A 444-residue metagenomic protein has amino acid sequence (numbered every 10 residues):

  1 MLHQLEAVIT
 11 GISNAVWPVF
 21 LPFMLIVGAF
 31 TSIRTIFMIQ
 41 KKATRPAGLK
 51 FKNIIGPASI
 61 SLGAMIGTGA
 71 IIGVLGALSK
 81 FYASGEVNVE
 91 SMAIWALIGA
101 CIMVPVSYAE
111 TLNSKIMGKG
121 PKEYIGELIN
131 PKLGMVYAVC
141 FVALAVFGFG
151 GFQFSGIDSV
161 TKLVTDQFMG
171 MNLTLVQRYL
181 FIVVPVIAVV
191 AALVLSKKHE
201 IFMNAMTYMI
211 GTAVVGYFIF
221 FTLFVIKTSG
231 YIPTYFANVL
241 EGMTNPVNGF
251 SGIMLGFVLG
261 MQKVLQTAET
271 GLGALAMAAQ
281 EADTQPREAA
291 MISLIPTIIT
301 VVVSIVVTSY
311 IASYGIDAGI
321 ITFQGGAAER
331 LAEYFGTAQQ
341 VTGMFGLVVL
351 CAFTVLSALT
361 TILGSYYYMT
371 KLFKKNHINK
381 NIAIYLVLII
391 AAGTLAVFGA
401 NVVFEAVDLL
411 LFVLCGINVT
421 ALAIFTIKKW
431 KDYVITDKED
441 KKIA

Functional and structural regions predicted by a protein language model:
M1-A70, G76, K80-A96, M103 (+2 more regions): N-terminal alpha-helical transmembrane segments of multi-pass membrane transport and channel/translocase proteins
F23-Q40, T44-R45, S155-T161, R178-K227 (+3 more regions): Membrane-interface loop-to-helix entry segments
G28-S32, L62-M65, G99-K122, G126-L195 (+1 more regions): Helix-loop-helix module between adjacent transmembrane segments
T35-Q40, G67-S84, F147-V160, V190-M203 (+4 more regions): Transmembrane helix-loop junctions in multi-pass membrane proteins
M38-N53, G76-A93, Y108-I129, A318-V341 (+2 more regions): Flexible loop linkers connecting adjacent transmembrane helices in multi-pass alpha-helical membrane transporters
N53-K119, E123, E127-N130, A290-I311 (+1 more regions): Membrane-interface helix-loop-helix modules in multi-pass membrane proteins
L62, W95-V106, E110, V183-K197 (+5 more regions): Selective recognition of specific alpha-helical transmembrane segments in multi-pass small-molecule
K197-T207, T212-L275, Q280, G336: Membrane-embedded translocation segments of transport machinery
